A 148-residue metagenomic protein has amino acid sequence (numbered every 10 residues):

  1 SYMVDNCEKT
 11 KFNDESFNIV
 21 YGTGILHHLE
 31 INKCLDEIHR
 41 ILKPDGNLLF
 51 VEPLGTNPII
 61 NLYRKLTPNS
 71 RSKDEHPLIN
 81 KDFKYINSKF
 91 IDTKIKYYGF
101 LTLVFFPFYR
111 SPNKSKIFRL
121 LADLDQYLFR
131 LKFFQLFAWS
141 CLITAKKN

Functional and structural regions predicted by a protein language model:
S1-N13: Conserved SAM-binding strand-loop segment of SAM-dependent methyltransferases
N18: Conserved acidic residues
Y21: A conserved beta-strand element that flanks and buttresses the S-adenosyl-L-methionine
G24-H28: A short His-aromatic
N32-N47: A short glycine-rich, Lys/Arg-flanked "PGG" loop and its adjoining helix->strand segment in the class I
N47-S72: Conserved class I S-adenosyl-L-methionine
E75-K96: Short alpha-helix
Y97-N148: A C-terminal cap/extension of S-adenosyl-L-methionine-dependent methyltransferases that defines the acceptor-substrate
